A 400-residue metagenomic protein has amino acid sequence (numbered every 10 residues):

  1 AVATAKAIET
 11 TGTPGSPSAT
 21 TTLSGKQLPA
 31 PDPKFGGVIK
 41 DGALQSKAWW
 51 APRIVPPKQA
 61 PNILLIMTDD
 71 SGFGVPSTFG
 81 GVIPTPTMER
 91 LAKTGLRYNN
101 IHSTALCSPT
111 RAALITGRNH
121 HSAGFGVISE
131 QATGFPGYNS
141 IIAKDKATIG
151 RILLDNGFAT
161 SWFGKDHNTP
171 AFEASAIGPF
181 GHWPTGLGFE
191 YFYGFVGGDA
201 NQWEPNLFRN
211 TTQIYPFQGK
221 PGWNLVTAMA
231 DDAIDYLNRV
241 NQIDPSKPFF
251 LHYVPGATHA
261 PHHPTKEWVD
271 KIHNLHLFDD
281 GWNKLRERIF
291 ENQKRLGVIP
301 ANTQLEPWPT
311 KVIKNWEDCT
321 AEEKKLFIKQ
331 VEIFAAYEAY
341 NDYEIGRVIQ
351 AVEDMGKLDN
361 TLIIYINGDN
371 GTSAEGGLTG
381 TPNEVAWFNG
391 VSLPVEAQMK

Functional and structural regions predicted by a protein language model:
T4-T20: Short acidic, Pro/Gly- and aromatic-enriched capping/linker segments at domain boundaries
T21, K26-K400: Formylglycine-dependent sulfatase
